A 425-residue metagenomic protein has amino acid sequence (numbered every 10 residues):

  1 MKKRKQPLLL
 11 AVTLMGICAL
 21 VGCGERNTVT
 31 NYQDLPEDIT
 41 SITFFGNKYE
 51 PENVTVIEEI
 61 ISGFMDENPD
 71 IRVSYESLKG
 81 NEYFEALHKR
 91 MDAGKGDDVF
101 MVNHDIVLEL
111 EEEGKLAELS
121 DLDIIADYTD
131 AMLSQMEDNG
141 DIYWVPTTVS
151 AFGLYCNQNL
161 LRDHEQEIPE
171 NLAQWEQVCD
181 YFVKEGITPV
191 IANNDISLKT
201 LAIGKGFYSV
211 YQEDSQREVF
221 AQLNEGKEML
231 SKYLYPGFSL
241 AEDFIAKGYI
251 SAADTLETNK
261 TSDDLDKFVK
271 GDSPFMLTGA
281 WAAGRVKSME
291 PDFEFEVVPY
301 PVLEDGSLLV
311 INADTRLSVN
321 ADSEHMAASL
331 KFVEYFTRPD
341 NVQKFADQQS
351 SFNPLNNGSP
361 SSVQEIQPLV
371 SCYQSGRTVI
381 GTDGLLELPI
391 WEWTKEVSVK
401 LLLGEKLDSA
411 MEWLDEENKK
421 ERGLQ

Functional and structural regions predicted by a protein language model:
C23-L108, P291, E304, K344 (+2 more regions): Conserved N-terminal structural module of periplasmic/extracytoplasmic solute-binding proteins
D38, K48, G63, K115-L116 (+4 more regions): Mature extracytoplasmic/periplasmic domains
K79, N103-G153, E167, E176-F182 (+3 more regions): Hinge/lid segment of periplasmic solute-binding proteins
L108-K115, M132-P169, E176, I187 (+5 more regions): Periplasmic solute-binding protein
S120-Y128, V210-P236, S288-M289, V302-L308: Short, solvent-exposed loop/beta-turn-alpha elements that line the ligand-binding surface or hinge of extracytoplasmic
R162, Q374-Q425: Conserved C-terminal helix/tail region of periplasmic/extracytoplasmic solute-binding proteins
D180-Y181, L223-T255, D415: Glycine-centered hinge/linker elements that transmit conformational signals in sensory and ligand-binding systems
E294-S318: Periplasmic-binding protein-like
